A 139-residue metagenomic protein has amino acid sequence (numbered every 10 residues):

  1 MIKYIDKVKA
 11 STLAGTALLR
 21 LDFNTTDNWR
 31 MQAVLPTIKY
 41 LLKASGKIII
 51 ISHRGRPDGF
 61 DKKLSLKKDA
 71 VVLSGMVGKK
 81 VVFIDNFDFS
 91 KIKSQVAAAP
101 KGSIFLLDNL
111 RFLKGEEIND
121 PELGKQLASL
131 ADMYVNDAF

Functional and structural regions predicted by a protein language model:
M1-F139: Active-site loop-to-helix "anion-binding N-cap" substructures in soluble metabolic enzymes
